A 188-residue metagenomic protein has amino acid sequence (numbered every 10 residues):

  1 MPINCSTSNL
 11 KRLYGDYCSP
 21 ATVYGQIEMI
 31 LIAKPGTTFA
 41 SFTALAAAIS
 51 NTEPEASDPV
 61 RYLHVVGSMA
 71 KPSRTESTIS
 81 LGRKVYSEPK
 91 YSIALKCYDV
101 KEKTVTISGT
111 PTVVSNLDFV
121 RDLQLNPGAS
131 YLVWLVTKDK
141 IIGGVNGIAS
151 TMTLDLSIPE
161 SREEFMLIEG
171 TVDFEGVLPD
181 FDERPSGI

Functional and structural regions predicted by a protein language model:
M1-P2, I188: Glycine- and charge-rich intrinsically disordered segments
P2-A94, A149-E163: Solvent-exposed edge beta-strands and adjacent loop segments that serve as assembly or binding interfaces
D16, Q26, T37, S68 (+7 more regions): Intrinsically disordered, low-complexity regions
V23-A40, C97-R121: Short N-terminal helix-initiation segments at or just after the protein's N-terminus
T78-V113, E163-P179: Oligomerization/assembly interface segments of phage tail-like spikes and tubes
S92-V105, T137-D155: Short acidic, glycine/tyrosine-flanked loop/strand segments centered on an H-E-D-like triad
T110-G144: Short, acidic/charged, Gly/Pro-enriched secondary-structure junctions
I141-I188: Mixed-charge, glycine-accented linear interaction segment located at domain edges/termini
